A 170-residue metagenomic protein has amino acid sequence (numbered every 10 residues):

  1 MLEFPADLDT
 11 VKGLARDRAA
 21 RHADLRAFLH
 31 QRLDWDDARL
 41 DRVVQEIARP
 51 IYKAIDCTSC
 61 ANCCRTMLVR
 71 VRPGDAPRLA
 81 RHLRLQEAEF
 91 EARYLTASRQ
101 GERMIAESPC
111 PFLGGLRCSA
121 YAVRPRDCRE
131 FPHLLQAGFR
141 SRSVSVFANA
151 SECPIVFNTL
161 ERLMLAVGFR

Functional and structural regions predicted by a protein language model:
M1-R170: Short loop/turn segments that flank or connect secondary-structure elements
